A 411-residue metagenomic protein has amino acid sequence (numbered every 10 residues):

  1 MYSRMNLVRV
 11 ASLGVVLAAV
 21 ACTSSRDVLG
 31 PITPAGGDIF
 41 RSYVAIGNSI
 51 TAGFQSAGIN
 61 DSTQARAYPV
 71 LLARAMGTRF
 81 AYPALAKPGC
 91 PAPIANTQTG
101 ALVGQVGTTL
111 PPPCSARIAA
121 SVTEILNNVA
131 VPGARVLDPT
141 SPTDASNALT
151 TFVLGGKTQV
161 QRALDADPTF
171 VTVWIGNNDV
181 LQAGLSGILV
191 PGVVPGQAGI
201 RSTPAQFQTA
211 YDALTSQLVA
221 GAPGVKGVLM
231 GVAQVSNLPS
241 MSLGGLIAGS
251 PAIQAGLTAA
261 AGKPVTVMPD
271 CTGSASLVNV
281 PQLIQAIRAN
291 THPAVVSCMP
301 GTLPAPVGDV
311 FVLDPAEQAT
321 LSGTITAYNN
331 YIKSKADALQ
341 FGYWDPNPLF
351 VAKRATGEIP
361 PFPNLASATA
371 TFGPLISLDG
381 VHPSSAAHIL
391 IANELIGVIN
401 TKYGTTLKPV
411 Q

Functional and structural regions predicted by a protein language model:
Y2-S12: Bacterial N-terminal signal peptides that target proteins for export
A18-A21: C-terminal motif of bacterial Sec signal peptides marking the signal peptidase cleavage site
T23-Q411: Conserved active-site regions of diverse hydrolases
